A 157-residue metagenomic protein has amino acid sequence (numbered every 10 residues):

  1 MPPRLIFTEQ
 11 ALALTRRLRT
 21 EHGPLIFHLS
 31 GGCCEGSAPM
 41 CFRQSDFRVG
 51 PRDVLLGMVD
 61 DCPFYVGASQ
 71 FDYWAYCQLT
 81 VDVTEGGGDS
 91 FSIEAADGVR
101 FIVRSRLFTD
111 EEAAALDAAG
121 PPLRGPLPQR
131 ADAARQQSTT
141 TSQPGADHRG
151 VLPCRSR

Functional and structural regions predicted by a protein language model:
M1-R157: Domain-level signature for proteins that mediate thiol-based redox and metal-cofactor handling
